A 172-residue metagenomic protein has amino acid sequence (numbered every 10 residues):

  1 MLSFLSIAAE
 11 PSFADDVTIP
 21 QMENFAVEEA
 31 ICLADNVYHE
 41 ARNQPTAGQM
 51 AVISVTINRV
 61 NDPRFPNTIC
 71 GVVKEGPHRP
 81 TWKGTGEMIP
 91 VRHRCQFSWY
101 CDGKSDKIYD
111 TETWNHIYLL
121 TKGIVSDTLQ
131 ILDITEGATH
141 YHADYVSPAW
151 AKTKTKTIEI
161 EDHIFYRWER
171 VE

Functional and structural regions predicted by a protein language model:
M1-S6: Bacterial N-terminal signal peptides
I7-F13: Membrane-interface motif at the C-terminal end of an N-terminal transmembrane signal
F13-E172: Bacterial extracytoplasmic/cell-wall-associated proteins, especially those involved in peptidoglycan
